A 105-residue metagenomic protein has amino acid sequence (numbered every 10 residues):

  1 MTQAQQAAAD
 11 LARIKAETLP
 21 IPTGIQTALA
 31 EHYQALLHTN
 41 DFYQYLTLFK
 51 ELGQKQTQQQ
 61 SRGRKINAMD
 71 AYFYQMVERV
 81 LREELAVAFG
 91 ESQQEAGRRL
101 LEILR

Functional and structural regions predicted by a protein language model:
M1-R105: Charge/polar-rich, low-complexity and marginally structured segments
